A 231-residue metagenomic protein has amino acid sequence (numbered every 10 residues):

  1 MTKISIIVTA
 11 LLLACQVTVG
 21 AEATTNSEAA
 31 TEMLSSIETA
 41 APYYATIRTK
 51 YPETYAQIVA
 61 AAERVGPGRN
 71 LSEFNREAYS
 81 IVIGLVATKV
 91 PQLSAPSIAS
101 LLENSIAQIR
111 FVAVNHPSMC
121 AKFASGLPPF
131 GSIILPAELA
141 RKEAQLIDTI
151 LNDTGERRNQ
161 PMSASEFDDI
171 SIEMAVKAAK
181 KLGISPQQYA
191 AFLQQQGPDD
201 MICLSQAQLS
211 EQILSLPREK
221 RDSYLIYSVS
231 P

Functional and structural regions predicted by a protein language model:
M1-S5: Positively charged n-region of N-terminal signal peptides that target proteins for export
V8-Q16: Bacterial N-terminal signal peptides
L11, N115-H116, D199: Secretory pathway export signals and precursors
E22-G126: N-terminal Sec/ER secretory leader and immediately downstream segment of secreted/extracellular precursors
V86-I106, R110, L139, G183 (+2 more regions): Residues that cap or delimit alpha-helices
A107-Q194: Extended amphipathic alpha-helical interaction segments
K181-P231: A cross-kingdom marker for long, charged
